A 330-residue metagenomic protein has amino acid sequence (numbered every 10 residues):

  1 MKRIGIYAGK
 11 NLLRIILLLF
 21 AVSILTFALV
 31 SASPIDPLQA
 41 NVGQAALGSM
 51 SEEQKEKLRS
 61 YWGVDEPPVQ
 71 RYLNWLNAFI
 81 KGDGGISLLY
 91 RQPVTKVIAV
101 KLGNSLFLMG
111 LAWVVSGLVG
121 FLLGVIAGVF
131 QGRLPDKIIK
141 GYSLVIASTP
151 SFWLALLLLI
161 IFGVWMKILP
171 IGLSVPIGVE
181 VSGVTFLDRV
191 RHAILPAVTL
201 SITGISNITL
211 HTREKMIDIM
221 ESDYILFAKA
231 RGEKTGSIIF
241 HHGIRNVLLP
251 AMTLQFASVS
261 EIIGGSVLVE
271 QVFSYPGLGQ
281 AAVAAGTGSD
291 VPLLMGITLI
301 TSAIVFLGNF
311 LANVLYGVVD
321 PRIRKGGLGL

Functional and structural regions predicted by a protein language model:
K2-G5, I98, L102-P135, S151 (+1 more regions): Alpha-helical transmembrane segments of integral membrane proteins, especially multi-pass inner/plasma-membrane
G9-L18: N-terminal signal-anchor/signal peptide hydrophobic helix marking the start of the first transmembrane segment
I15, S23, G117, L144 (+4 more regions): Residue-level recognition of pore/gate-forming positions within transmembrane alpha-helices of multi-pass
L19-Q70, M166-F186: Hydrophobic alpha-helical transmembrane segments of membrane transport/permease proteins and related membrane-embedded
V22, T26-V30, I35, A155 (+5 more regions): Juxtamembrane/transmembrane-helix interface segments of polytopic membrane transporters
T26-A32, W62-G63, N77, Y142-G172 (+1 more regions): Membrane-water interface segments at the C-terminal ends of transmembrane alpha-helices in multi-pass inner-membrane
L29, S33, N41, A45-A46 (+9 more regions): Hydrophobic aliphatic residues
E56-K96, P176: Short membrane-interfacial helix/loop motifs at transmembrane-helix boundaries
